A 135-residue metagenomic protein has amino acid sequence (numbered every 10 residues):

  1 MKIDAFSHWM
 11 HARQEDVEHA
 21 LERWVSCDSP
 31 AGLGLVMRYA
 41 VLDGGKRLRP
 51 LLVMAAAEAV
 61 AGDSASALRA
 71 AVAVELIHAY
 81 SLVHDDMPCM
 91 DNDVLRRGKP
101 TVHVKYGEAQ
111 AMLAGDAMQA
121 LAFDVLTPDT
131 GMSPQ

Functional and structural regions predicted by a protein language model:
M1-A73, I77, V83, M90-N92 (+2 more regions): Conserved N-terminal diphosphate/IPP-binding helix and adjacent helical/loop segment of trans-prenyltransferase domains
V17, D86, M118-L121: Amphipathic, well-ordered alpha-helical segments in soluble domains
A20, A117, P134-Q135: Proteins with a high burden of low-complexity, intrinsically disordered sequence enriched in S/T/G/P/A and R, requiring
M54-E58, H78, A120-P128: Short glycine/serine- and small hydrophobic-enriched flexible loop segments
D63, V125-Q135: Inter-helical turn/loop segments and adjacent helix faces that build the functional surface of alpha-helical bundle
V102, A109-Q110, D129-S133: A generic local secondary-structure boundary/capping motif
V104-D124: Multi-pass membrane catalytic core of lipid/isoprenoid biosynthesis enzymes
